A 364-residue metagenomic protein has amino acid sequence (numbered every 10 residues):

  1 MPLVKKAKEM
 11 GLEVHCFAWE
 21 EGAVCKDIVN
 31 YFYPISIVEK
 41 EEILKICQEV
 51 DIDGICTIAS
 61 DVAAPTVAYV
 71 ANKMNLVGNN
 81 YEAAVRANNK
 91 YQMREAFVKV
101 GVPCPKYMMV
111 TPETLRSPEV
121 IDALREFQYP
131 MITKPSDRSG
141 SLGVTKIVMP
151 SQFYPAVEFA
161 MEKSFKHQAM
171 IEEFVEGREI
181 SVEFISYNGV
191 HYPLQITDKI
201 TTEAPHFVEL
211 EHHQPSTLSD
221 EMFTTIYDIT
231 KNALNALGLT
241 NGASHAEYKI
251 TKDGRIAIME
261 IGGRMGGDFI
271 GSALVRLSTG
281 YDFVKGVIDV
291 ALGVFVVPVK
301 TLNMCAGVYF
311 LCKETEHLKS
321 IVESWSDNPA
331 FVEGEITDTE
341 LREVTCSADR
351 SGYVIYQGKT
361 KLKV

Functional and structural regions predicted by a protein language model:
M1-A83, E113-L115, F295-V297, E340 (+1 more regions): ATP-binding N-terminal substructure of ATP-dependent carboxylate-amine bond-forming enzymes
N89-M170, E176, N188, S216-D228: Active-site nucleotide/adenylate-binding loops and adjacent lid/helix of ATP-dependent enzymes
K99, I121, G286-V364: Peripheral (often C-terminal) accessory segments that flank ATP-dependent C-N-forming ligase machineries
S151, E173-L239, A243, I250 (+1 more regions): ATP-dependent carboxylate/phosphate-activation module, predominantly the ATP-grasp catalytic core and closely related
M170, N241-E247, V297-L302: Flexible, glycine/charged-enriched surface loops at secondary-structure junctions
G254-I256: Conserved protein kinase catalytic/activation segment
